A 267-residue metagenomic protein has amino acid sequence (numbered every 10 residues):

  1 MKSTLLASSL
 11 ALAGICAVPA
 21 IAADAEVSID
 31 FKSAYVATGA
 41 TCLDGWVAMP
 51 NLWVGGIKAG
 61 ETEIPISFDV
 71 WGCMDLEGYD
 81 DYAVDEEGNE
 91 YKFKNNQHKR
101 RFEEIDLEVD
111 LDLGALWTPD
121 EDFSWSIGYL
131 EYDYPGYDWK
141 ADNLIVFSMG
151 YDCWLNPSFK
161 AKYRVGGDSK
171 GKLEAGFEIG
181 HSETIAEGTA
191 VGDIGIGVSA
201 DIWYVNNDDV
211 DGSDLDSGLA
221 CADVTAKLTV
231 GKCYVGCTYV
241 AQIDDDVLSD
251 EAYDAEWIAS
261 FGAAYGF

Functional and structural regions predicted by a protein language model:
M1-E26, N89-K92: Cleavable N-terminal export/targeting peptides
I21-D24, I57-S67, E103, W117-S124 (+5 more regions): Short loop/turn motifs that connect adjacent beta-strands in outer-membrane beta-barrel proteins
A22-A59, P65-Y82, E86-K92: Short glycine/proline- and aromatic-enriched beta-strand/turn motifs that initiate or cap beta-hairpins
A23, D44-A48, I105-L111, W139-I145 (+3 more regions): Residues that define the transmembrane beta-barrel architecture of outer-membrane proteins
A25-I29, P50, I64-V70, L111 (+8 more regions): Transmembrane beta-strands of outer-membrane beta-barrel proteins
F31-A37, G56, V70-G78, W117 (+8 more regions): Transmembrane beta-strands of outer-membrane beta-barrel pores
K140-G218, Y239: Detector for outer-membrane/organellar transmembrane beta-barrel domains, recognizing the amphipathic beta-strand
L219-F267: Predominantly the C-terminal beta-signal and adjacent terminal strand-loop region of outer-membrane beta-barrel
